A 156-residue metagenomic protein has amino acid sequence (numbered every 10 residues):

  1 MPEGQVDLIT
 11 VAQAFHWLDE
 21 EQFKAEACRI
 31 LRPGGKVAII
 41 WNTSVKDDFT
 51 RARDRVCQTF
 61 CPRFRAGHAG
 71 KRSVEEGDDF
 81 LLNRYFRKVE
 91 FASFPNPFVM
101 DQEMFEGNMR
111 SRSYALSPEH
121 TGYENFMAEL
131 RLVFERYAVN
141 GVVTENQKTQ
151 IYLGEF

Functional and structural regions predicted by a protein language model:
M1-I9: A short acidic, Gly/Pro-enriched loop at the edge of an enzyme's catalytic core that lines a small-molecule cofactor
P2, E20-E21, D48-F49: Short glycine-/acidic-enriched loop or helix-start segments at secondary-structure transitions that form or flank
E3, E26-A27, K36, A69 (+3 more regions): Catalytic core of nucleotide-sugar-dependent glycosyltransferases
V6, F49-R53, M104: Short aromatic-enriched loop/helix-cap "lid" or pocket-rim segments at secondary-structure transitions that line
L8-A12, E20: A short beta-strand submotif of the Rossmann-like class I SAM-dependent methyltransferase core that lines
W17-I30: A short, conserved alpha-helix within the catalytic core of class I
C28, R32-F98: Conserved catalytic/acceptor-binding region of the Class I
V74-F156: Conserved Class I S-adenosyl-L-methionine
